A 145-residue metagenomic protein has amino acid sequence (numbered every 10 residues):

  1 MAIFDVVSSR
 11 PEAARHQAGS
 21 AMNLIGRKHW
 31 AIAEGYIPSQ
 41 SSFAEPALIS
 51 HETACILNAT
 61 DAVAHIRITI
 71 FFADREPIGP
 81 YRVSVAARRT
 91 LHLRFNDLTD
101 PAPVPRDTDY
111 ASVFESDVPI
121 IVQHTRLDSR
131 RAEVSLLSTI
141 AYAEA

Functional and structural regions predicted by a protein language model:
I3-P11, H16-A145: Gly/Pro-rich, tryptophan- and cysteine-flecked surface segments typical of secreted/extracellular proteins
